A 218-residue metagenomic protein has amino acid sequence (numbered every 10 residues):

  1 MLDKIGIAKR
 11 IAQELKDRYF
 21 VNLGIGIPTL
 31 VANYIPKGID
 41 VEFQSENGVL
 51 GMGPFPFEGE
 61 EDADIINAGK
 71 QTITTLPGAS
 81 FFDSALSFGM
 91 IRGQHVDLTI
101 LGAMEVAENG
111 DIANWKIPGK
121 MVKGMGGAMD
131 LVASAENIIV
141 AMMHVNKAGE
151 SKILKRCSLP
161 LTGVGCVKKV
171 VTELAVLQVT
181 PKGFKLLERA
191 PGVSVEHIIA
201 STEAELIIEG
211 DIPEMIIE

Functional and structural regions predicted by a protein language model:
M1-L76: N-terminal active-site beta-alpha-beta segment that forms phosphate/nucleotide-binding and substrate-recognition loops
L2-G6, F57-E218: Conserved phosphate- and dinucleotide-binding cores of soluble alpha/beta proteins, encompassing both enzyme active
